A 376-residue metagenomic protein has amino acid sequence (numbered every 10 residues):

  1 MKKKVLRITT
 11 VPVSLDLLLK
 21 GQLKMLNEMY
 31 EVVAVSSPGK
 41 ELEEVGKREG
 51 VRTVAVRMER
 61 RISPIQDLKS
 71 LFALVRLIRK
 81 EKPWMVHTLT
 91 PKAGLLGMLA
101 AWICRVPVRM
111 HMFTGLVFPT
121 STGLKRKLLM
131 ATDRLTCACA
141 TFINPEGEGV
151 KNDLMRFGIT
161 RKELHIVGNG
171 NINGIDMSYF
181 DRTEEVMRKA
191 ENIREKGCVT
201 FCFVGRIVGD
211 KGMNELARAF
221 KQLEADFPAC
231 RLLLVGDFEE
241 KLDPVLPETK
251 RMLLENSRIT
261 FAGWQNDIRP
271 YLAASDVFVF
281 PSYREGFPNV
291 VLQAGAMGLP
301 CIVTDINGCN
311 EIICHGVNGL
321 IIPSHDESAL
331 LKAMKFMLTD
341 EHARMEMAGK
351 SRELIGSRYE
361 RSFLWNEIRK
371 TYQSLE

Functional and structural regions predicted by a protein language model:
D16-G21, V199, F203-Q222, S328: A conserved mid-protein helix/loop that constitutes part of the nucleotide-sugar donor-binding site
E43-K47, R231-R258, A262, A343: Short, structured helix-loop element that forms part of the nucleotide-activated donor/catalytic region
V54-A55, R134-V186: Donor nucleotide-sugar binding/catalytic pocket of nucleotide-sugar-dependent glycosyltransferases
T88-G94: Short His-centered aromatic/hydrophobic patch
W264, Y283: Aromatic "clamp/platform" in nucleotide-sugar-dependent glycosyltransferases that forms part of the donor/acceptor
V291, P300-V303, I313: Short hydrophobic beta-strand element within catalytic cores of glycosyltransferases and related nucleotide-activated
H315-G316, L320-E327, F336-H342: Conserved acidic donor-binding segment of nucleotide-sugar-dependent glycosyltransferases
A329, F336, A343-R358, L364-K370: A short, well-ordered alpha-helix in the C-terminal region of glycosyltransferases
